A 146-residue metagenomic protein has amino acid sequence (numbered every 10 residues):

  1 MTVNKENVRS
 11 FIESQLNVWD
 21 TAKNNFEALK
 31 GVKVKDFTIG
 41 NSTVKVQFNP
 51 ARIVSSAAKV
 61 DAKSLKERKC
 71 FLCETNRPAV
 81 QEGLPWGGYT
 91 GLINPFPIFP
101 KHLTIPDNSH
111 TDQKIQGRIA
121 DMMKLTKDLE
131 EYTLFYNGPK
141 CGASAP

Functional and structural regions predicted by a protein language model:
M1-L125, L129-T133, G138-P139: Active-site microenvironments that recognize anionic phosphate/pyrophosphate groups
P139-A145: Short, intrinsically disordered, charge-balanced linker/junction segments flanking boundaries in proteins
